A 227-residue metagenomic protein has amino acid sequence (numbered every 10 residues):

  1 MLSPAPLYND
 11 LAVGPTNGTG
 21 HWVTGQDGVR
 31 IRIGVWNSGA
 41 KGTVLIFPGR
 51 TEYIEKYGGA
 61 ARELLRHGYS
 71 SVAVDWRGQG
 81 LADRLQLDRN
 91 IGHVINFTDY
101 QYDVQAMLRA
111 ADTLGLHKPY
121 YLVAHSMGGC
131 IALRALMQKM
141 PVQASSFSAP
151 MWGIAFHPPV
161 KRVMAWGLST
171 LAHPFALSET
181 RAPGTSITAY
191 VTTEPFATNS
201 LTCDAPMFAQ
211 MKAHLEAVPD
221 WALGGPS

Functional and structural regions predicted by a protein language model:
M1-G25, V29-W36: An N-terminal hydrophobic leader/cap segment in hydrolases
K41, P48-E52, A60: Active-site glycine-rich loops that stabilize anionic/oxyanionic intermediates across multiple enzyme folds
K41-V44, P119: Alpha/beta-hydrolase fold active-site loops
I46-G49, A73: Structural cue for short, hydrophobic secondary-structure segments
I54, A61-L87: Conserved alpha/beta-hydrolase
G92-D112: Alpha/beta-hydrolase active-site loop
G115-S126: Alpha/beta-hydrolase fold nucleophile elbow
M127, I131-G224: Alpha/beta-hydrolase-fold enzymes
